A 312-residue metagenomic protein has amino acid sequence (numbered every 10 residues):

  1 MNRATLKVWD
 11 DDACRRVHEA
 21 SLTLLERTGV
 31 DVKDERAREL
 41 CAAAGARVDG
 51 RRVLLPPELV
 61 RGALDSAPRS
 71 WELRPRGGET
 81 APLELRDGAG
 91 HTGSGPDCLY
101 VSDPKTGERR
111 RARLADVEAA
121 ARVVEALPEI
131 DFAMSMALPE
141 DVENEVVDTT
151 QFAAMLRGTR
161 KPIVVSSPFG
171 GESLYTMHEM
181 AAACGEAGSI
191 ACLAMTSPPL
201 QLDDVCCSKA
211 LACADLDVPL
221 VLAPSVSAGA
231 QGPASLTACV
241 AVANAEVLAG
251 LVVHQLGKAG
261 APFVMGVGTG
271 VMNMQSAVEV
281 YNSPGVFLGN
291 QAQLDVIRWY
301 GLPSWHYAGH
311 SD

Functional and structural regions predicted by a protein language model:
M1-A183, C192-D204, S208: Metallocofactor- and cofactor-centric catalytic cores in central/energy metabolism, strongly enriched
R111-D312: Helix-rich catalytic cores of soluble enzyme domains
